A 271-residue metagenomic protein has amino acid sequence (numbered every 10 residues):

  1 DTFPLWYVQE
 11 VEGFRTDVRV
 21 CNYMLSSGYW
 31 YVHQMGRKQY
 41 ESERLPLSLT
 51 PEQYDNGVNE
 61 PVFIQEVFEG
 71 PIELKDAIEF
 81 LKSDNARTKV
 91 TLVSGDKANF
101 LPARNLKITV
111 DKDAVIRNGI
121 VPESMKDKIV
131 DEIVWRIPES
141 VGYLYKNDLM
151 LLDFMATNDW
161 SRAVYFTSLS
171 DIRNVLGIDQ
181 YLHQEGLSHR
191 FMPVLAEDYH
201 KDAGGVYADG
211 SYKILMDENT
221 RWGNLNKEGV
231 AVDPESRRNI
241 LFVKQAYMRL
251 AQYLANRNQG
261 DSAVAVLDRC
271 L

Functional and structural regions predicted by a protein language model:
F3-L271: ER/secretory pathway lumenal C-terminal domains and tails of membrane proteins involved in glycoprotein biogenesis
